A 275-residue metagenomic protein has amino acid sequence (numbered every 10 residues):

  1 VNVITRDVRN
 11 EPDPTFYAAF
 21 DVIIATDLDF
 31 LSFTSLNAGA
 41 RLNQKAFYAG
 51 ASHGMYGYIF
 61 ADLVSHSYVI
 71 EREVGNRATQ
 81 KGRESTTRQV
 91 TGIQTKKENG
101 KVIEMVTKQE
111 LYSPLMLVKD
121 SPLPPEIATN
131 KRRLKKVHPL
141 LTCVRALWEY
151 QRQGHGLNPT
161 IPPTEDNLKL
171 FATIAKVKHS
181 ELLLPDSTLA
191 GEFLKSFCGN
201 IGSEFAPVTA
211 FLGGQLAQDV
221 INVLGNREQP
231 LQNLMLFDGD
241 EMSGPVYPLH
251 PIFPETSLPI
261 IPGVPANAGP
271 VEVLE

Functional and structural regions predicted by a protein language model:
V1-E275: Adenine nucleotide-associated cytosolic modules
